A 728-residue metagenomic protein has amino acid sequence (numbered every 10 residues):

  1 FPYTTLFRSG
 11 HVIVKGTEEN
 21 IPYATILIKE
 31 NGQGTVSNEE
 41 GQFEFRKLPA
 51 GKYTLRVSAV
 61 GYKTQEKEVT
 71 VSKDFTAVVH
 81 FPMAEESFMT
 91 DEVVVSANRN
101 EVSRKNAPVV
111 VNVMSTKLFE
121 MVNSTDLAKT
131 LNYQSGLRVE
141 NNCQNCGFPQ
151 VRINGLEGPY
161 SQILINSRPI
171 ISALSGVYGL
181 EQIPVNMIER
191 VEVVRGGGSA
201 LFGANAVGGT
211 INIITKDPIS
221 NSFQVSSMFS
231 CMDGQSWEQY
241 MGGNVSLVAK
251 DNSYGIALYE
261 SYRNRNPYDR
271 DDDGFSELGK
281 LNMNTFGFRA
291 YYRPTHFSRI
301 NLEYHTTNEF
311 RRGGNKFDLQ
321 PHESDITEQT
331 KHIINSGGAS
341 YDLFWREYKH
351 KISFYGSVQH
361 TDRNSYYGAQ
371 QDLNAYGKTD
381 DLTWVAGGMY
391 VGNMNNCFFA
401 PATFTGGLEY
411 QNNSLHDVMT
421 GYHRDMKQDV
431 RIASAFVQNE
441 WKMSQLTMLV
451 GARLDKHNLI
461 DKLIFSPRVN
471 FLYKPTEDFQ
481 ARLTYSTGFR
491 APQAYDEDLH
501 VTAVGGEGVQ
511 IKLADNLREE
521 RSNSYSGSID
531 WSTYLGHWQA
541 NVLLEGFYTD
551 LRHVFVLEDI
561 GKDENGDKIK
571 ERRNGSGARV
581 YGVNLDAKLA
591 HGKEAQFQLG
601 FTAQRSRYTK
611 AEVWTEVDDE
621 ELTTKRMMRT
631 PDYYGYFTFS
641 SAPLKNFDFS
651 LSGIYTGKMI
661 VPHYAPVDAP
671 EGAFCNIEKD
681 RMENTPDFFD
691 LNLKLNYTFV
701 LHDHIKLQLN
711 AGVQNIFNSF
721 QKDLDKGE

Functional and structural regions predicted by a protein language model:
I13-T17, A24-K29, S58-Y62, S72 (+2 more regions): Short, acidic, small-residue-rich periplasmic hinge/interaction motif at the N-terminus of Gram-negative outer-membrane
R46-K47, Q150-R152, R168-R195, K216: Short acidic/polar hinge/loop motifs at secondary-structure boundaries that mediate gating or recognition
A128-P169, E189: Extracytoplasmic beta-strand/coil segments of soluble accessory domains associated with Gram-negative outer-membrane
Q182-S226: A beta-strand signature from Gram-negative outer-membrane beta-barrel systems, especially the internal plug domain
S220, M228, G234, S246-Q329: Periplasmic-side early beta-strands and strand-to-turn transitions of outer-membrane beta-barrels
G243, K351-Y367, R482, N516-R573 (+1 more regions): Membrane-embedded beta-barrel scaffold of Gram-negative outer-membrane proteins
K442-Q445, F547-D550, D567, E571-A665: Gram-negative outer-membrane beta-barrel transporters
R552-H553, N646, I654-E671, Y697-E728: C-terminal beta-signal and adjacent terminal beta-strands/loops of Gram-negative outer-membrane beta-barrel proteins
